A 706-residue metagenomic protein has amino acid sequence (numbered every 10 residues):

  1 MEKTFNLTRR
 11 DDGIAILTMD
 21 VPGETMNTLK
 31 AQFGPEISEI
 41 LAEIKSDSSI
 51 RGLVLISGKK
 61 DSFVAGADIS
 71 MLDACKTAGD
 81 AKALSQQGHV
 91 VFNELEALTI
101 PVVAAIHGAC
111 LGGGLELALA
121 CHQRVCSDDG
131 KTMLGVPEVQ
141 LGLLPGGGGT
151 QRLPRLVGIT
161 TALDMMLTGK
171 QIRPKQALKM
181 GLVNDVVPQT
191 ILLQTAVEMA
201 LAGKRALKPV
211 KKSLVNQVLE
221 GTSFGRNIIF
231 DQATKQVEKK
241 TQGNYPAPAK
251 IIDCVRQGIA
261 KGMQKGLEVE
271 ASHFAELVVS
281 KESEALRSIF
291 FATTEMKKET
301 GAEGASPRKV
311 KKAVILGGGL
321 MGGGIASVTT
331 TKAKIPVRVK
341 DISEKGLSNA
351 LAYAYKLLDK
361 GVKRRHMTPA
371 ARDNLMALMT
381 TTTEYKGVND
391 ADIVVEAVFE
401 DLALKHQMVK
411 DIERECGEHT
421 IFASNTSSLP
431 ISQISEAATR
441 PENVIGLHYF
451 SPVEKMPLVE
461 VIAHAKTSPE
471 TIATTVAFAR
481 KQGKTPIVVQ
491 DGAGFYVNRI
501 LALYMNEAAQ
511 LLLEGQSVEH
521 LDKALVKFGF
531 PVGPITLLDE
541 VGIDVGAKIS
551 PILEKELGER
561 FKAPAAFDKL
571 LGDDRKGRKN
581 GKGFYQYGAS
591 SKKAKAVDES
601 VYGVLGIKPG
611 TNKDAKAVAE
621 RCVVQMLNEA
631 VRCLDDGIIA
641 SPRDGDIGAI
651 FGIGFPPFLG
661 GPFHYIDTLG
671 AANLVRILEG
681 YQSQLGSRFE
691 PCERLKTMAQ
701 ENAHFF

Functional and structural regions predicted by a protein language model:
M1-I56, V90-N93: Conserved CoA-thioester-binding segment of acyl-CoA-metabolizing enzymes
K3-D12, D20-P22, L72-T77, A83-Q87 (+4 more regions): N-terminal glycine-rich phosphate-binding loop for ADP-containing cofactors
V64-I69: Short, conserved active-site loops that position catalytic residues or coordinate cofactors/metal ions across diverse
G108-G114: Gly/Ser-rich catalytic serine loop of serine hydrolases
G112, G130-G135: Short glycine/proline-centered loop/turn elements that form peptide/ligand docking sites
